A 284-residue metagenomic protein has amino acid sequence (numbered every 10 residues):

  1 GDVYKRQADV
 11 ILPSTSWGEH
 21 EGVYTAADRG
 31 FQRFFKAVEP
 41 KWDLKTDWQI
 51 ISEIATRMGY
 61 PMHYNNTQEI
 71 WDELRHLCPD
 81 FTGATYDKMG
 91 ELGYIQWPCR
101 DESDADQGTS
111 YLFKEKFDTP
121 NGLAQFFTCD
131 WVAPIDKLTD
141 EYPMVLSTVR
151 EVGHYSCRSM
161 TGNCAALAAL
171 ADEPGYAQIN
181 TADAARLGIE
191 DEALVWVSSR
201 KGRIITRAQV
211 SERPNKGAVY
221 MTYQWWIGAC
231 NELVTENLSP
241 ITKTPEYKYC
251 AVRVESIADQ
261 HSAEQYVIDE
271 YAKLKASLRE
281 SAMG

Functional and structural regions predicted by a protein language model:
G1-Y4: Short, small-residue-biased leader/transition segments that mark boundaries at the very start of proteins
Q7: Short gly/Ser/Thr-rich phosphate-binding loop of adenylate-forming enzymes
P13-T15, E19, R29-P40, N163: Short beta-alpha connecting loops at secondary-structure transitions that line or flank enzyme active sites
S14, S52, T119-N121, F127-T128 (+4 more regions): Pocket-edge structural micro-motifs
G18, Y60, V132, R150-V152 (+2 more regions): Short loop/turn segments at secondary-structure transitions that flank enzyme active sites
K41-D43, D47-I95, G162-Q178, A182-G284: Long, contiguous, secondary-structure-rich segments that constitute the structural scaffold of globular domains
Q68-A166: Long, low-complexity segments enriched in small/aliphatic residues
